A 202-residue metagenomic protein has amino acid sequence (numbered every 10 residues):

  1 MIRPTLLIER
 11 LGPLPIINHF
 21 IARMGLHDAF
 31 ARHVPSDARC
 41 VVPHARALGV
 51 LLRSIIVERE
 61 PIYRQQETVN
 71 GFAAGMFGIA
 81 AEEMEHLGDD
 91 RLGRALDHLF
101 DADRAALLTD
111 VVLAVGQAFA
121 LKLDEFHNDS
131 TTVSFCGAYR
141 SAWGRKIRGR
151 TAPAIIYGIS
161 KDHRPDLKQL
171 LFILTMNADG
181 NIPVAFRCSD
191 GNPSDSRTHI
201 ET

Functional and structural regions predicted by a protein language model:
M1-I156, D166, I173-S194, I200: Dynamic "connector" segments at or just before major functional cores
S160-D162, Q169: Conserved beta-alpha junction segments in alpha/beta enzyme cores
